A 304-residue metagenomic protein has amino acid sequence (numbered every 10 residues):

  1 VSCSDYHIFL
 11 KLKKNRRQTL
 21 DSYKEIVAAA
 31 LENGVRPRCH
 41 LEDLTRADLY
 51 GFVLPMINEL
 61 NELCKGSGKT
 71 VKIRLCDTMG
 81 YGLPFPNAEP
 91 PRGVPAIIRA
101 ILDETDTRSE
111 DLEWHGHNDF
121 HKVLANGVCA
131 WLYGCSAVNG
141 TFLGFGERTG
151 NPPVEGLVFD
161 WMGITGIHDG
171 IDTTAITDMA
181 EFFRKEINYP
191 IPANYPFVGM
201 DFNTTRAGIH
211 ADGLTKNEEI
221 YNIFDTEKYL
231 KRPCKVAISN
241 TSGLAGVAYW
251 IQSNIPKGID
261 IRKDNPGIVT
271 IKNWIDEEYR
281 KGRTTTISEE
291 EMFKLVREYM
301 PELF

Functional and structural regions predicted by a protein language model:
V1-L112, V128, L132-Y133: Alpha/beta enzyme core
R16, G116-H117, A237: A generic secondary-structure micro-motif detector that highlights 1-2 residue hydrophobic/ambivalent hotspots embedded
T19-S22, I26, H40, L49-M56 (+8 more regions): General structural feature for long, well-ordered alpha-helical segments within catalytic domains of soluble enzymes
V27-G34, L41, T45, I57-G68 (+7 more regions): Structural signal for hydrophobic packing residues in well-ordered secondary-structure cores of soluble enzyme domains
C39-E42, N139-F142, R232-P233: Glycine- and acidic
T78-F224: Catalytic alpha/beta core domains of metabolic enzymes, predominantly
G166-F304: A mid-to-C-terminal "edge-of-domain" accessory segment
